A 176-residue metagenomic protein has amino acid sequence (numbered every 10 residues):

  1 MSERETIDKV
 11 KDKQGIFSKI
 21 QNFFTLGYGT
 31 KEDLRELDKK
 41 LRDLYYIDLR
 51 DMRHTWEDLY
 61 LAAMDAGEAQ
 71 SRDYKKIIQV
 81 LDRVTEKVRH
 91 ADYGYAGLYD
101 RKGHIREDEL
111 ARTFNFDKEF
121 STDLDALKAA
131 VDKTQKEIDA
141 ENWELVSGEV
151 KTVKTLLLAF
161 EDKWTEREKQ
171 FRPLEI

Functional and structural regions predicted by a protein language model:
M1-M64: Leu/Val/Ala/Ile-rich N-terminal alpha-helices, chiefly Sec-type signal peptides and the beginnings
R4, R35, R42, R50-R53 (+9 more regions): Arginine residue identity/basic-tract feature
K13, L34, D38, Y45 (+5 more regions): Intrinsic-disorder-associated interaction segments
I16, L37, L41-D48, D82-V84 (+3 more regions): Aromatic-enriched hydrophobic runs in primary sequence
T55-E149: Charged linear interaction tracts used for macromolecular binding and regulation
A140-I176: Preference for long, well-ordered alpha-helical segments
